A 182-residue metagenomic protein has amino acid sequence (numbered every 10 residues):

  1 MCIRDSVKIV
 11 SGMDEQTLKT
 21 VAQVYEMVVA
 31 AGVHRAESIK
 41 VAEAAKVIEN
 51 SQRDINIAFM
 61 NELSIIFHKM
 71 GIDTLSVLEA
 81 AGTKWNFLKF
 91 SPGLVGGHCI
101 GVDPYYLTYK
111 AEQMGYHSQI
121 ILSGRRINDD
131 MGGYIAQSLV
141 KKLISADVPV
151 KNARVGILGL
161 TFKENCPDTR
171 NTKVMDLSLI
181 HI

Functional and structural regions predicted by a protein language model:
R4-I180: Structural/interface elements that position substrates and couple domains in central-metabolism enzymes
